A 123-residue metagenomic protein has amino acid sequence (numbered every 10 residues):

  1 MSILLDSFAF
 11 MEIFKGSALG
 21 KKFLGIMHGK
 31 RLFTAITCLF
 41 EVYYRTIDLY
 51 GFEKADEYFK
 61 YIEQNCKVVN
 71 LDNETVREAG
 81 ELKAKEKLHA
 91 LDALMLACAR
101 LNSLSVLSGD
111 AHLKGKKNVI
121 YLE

Functional and structural regions predicted by a protein language model:
M1, G29-L32, N65-K67, L101-S105: Short active-site oxyanion
M1-T34, I47-K60, E123: Short, well-structured N-terminal submotif of metal-dependent ribonuclease cores
S7, N73, D92-A93: Conserved glycosyltransferase catalytic-site signature
F10-M11, L39, V76, L113-K114: A generic structural signal for short hydrophobic patches within well-formed alpha-helices
I62-A84: Acidic catalytic patch
L96-E123: Acidic, PIN/NYN-like endoribonuclease modules and their adjacent C-terminal/linker elements
